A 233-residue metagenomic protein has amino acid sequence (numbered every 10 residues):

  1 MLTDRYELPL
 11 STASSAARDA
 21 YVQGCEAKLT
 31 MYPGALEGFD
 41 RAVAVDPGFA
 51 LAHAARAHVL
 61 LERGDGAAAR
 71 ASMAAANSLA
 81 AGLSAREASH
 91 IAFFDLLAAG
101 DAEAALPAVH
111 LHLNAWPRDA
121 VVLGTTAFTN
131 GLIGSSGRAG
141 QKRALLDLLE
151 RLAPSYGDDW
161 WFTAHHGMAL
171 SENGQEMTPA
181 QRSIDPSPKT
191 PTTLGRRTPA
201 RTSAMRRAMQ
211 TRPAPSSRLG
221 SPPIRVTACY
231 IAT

Functional and structural regions predicted by a protein language model:
L2-D19, N77-E87, L152-P154: TPR-adjacent "capping" and linker segments in tetratricopeptide-repeat scaffold/adaptor proteins
A13-R41, V45, A88-D101, T125 (+2 more regions): Alpha-helical segment of the N-proximal tetratricopeptide repeat
A16, G48-A52, L83-A85, D119-V122 (+3 more regions): Residue-level recognition of tetratricopeptide repeat
Y21, A54-A55, A88-I91, G124-T126 (+3 more regions): Alpha-solenoid helical repeat scaffolds
A27, L60, L96, N130-I133 (+2 more regions): Residue at a conserved register position within TPR or TPR-like alpha-solenoid repeats
T30, R63, A99-G100, I133 (+3 more regions): Structural motif corresponding to the intra-repeat A-B loop/turn of tetratricopeptide repeats
G34-A68, L113-I133, T193: Short, charge-rich amphipathic alpha-helical segments embedded in non-transmembrane helical bundles/solenoids
D40, A68-A80, E103-W116, A139-P154 (+2 more regions): Alpha-helical repeat scaffolds
